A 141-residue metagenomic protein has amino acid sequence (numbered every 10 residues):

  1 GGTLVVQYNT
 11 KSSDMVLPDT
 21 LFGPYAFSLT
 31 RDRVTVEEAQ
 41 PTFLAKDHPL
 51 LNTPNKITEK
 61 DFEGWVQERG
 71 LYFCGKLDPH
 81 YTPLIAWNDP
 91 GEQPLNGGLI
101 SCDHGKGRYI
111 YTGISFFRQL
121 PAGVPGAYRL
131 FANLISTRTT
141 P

Functional and structural regions predicted by a protein language model:
G1-T3, G107-R108: Loop/turn elements at helix/coil->beta-strand transitions in domains of secreted/extracellular proteins
G2-G64, V124, L130, S136: A glycine-rich, often tryptophan-bearing local segment used as a flexible ligand/cofactor-contacting loop or short
V5, L84, I110-T112: Hydrophobic/aromatic beta-strand patches that form the interior of the parallel beta-sheet core in alpha/beta enzyme
K11-S13, D89-P90, G107-Y109, S115-R118: Short, solvent-exposed loop/turn segments at secondary-structure junctions
E68-L77: Active-site Gly/Thr loop motif
L77-A86, G98: Short, hydrophobic/aromatic-rich segments at coil-to-beta transitions
P94-G105: Short, surface-exposed beta-strand/loop micro-motifs that present aromatic residues
F117-A127: A short acidic/glycine-rich loop-to-helix N-cap element
